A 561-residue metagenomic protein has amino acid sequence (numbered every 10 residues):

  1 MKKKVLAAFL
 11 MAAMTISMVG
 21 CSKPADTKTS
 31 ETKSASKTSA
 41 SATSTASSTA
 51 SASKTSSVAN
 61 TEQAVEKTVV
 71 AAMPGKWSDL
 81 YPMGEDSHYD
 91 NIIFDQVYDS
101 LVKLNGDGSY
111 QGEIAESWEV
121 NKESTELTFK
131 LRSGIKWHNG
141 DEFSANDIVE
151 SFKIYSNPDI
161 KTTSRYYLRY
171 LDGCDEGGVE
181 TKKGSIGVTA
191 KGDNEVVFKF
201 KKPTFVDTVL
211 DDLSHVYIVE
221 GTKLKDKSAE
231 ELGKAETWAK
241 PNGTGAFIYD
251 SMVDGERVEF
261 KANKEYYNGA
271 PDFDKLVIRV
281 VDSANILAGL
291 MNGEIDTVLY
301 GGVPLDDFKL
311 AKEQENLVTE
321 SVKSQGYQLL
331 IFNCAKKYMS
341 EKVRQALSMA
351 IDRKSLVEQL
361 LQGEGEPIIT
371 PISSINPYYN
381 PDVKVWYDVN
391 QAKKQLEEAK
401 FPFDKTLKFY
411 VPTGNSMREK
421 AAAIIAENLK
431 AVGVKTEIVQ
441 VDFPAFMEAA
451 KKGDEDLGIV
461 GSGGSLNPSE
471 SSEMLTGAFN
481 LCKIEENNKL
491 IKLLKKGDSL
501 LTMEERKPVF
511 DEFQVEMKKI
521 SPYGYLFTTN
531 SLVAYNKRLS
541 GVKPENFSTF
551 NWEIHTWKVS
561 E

Functional and structural regions predicted by a protein language model:
A72-K122, K153, N242: N-terminal lobe/hinge region of extracytoplasmic solute-binding protein
E116-S164: Aromatic- and charge-enriched surface segment that lines or borders ligand/interaction sites
Y166-L224: Surface-exposed binding/hinge segments that line and control ligand-binding clefts or catalytic entry sites
K199-F200, T204, D212-P271, K275: Gly/Pro-rich hinge or "lid" segments in bacterial periplasmic/extracellular proteins
A235, N263-F308: Ligand-site clamp/hinge motif
D254, A399-G464, M503, S531: Ligand/substrate-recognition segments at binding pockets and active sites
M339-E427, V432, E512: Append "and occasionally in soluble cytosolic enzymes with long acidic Gly/Pro-rich linkers
A350-Y378, M417-I424, A449-E561: Detector for C-terminal structural segments
